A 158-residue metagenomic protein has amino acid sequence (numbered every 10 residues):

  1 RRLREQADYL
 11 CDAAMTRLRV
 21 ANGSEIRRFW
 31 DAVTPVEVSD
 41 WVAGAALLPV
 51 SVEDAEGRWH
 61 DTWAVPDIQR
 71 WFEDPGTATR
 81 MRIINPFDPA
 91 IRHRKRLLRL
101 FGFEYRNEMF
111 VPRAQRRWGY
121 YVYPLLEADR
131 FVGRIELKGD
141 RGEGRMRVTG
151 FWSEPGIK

Functional and structural regions predicted by a protein language model:
R1-K158: Long, charged, low-complexity, helical-prone intrinsically disordered regions
